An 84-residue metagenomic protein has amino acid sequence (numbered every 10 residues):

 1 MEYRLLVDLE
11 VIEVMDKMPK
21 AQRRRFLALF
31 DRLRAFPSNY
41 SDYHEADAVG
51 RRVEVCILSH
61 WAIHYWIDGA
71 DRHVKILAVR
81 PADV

Functional and structural regions predicted by a protein language model:
M1-R4, E13, K17, R24-A28 (+1 more regions): Enriched for short, Lys/Arg-rich terminal
Y3-V7, P37-N39: Short amphipathic alpha-helical segments, especially helix-boundary/capping motifs
L5-D8, K20, A48-G50: Lipid interaction determinants
K17-K20, A35: Secondary-structure boundary motif
A21-R24, N39: A general structural signal for well-ordered secondary-structure junctions
D31-I57: A short, surface-exposed loop/turn module that caps and links secondary-structure elements
